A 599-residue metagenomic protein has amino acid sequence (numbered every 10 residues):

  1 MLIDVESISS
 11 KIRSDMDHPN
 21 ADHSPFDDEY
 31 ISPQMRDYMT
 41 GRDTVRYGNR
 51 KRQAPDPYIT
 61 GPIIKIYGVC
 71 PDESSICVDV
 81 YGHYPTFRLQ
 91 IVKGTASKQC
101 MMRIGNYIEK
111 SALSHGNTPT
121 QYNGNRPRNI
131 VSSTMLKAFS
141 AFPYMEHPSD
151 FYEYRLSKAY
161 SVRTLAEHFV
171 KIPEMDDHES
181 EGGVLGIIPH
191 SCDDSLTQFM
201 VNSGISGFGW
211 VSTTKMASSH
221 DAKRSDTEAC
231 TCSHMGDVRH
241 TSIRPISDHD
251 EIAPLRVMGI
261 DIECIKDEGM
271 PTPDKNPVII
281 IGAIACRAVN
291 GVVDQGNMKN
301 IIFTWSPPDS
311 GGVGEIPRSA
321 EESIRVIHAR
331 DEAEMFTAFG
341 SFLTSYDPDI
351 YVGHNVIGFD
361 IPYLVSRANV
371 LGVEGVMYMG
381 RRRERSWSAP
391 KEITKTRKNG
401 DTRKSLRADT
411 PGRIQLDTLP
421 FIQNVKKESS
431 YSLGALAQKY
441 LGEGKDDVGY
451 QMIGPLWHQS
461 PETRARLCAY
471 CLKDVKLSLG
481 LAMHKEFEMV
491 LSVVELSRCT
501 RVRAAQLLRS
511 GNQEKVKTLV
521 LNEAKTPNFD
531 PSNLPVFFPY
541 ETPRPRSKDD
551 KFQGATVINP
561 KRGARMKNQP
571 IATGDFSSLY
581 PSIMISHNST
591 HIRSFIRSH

Functional and structural regions predicted by a protein language model:
M1-E153: Long, charged/polar, low-complexity intrinsically disordered N-terminal extensions that precede catalytic
L2-H23, E29-I31, N129, A138 (+1 more regions): N-terminal accessory regions of nucleic-acid-interacting proteins
D4, M216, G454-S598: Common nucleic-acid-contacting/processivity interface regions adjacent to the catalytic cores of nucleic-acid enzymes
L165, D267-G269, V292-V293, P362 (+6 more regions): Short helix/loop capping segments that flank catalytic or ligand/cofactor-binding pockets
V170-K171, P273-V278, D360-G375, G380 (+5 more regions): Short secondary-structure boundary/capping segments
S203-R256, I262-F336, G340-T344: Alpha-helical interaction scaffolds
M298-F303, P307-V326, R330, D347 (+3 more regions): Active-site-proximal helix-loop-helix substrate-binding element of RNase H-like nuclease domains
F339-Y363: Proline-aspartate-enriched helix->loop->beta-strand connector
